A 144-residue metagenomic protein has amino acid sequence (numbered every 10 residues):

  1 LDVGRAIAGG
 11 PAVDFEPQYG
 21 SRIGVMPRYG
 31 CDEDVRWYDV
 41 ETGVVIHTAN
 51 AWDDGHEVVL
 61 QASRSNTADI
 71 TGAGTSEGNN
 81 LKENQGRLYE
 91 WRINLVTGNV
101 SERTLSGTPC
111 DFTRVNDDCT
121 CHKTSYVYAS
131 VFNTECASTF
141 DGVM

Functional and structural regions predicted by a protein language model:
L1-M144: Beta-propeller domains
